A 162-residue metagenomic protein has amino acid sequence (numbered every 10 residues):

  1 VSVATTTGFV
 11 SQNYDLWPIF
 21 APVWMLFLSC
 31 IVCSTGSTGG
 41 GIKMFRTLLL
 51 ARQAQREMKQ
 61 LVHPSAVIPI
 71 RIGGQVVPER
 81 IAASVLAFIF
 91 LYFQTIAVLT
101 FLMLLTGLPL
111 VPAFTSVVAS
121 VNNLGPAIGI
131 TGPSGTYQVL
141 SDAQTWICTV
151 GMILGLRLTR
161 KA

Functional and structural regions predicted by a protein language model:
V1-A162: Membrane-proximal intracellular helices of multi-pass ion channels
